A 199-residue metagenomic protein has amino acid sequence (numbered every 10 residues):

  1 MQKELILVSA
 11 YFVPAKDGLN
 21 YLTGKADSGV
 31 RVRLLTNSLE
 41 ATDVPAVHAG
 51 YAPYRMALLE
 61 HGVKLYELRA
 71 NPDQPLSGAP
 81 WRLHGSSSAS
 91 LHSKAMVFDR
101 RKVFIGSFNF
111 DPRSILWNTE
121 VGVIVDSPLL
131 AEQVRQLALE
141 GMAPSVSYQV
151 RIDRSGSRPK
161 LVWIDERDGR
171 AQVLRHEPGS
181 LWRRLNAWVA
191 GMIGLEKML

Functional and structural regions predicted by a protein language model:
M1-E4: Secondary-structure "cap/kink" motif recognition
I6-S9: Short catalytic-loop micro-motif centered on adjacent basic/acidic residues
Y11-L199: PLD/PLD-like phosphodiesterase catalytic module centered on the HKD motif
